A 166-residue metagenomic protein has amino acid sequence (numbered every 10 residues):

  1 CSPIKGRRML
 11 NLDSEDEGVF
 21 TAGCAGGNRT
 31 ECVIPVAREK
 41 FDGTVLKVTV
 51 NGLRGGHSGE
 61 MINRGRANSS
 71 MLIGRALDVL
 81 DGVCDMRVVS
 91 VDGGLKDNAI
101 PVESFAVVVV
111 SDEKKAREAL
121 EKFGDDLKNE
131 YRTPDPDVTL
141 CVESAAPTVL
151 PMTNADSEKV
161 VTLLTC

Functional and structural regions predicted by a protein language model:
C1-E39, G65, R87-V89: Acidic/histidine-rich catalytic neighborhood of metal-dependent amide-processing enzymes
S2-K5, A22-A25, R38-D42, S69 (+3 more regions): Solvent-exposed alpha-helices and their adjacent loops that cap or buttress functional pockets in soluble metabolic
T30, L46-V48, A106: Hydrophobic residues positioned within well-ordered beta-strands of beta-sheet architectures
E39-G43, I62-D92, S111-C166: Acidic-enriched catalytic cores of C-N bond-cleaving enzymes acting on peptides and small amides
F41-E60: Residues forming anionic-ligand binding surfaces in small-molecule and nucleic-acid pockets of primarily soluble enzymes
V50, V108-D112: Short beta-strand-to-loop capping motifs
G56-G59, V88, D92-E103: A structural signal for small-residue-enriched, beta-sheet-centric alpha/beta enzyme cores and oligomeric scaffold folds
D97-A106, P151-A155: Short glycine/threonine-rich loop-to-helix capping motif typified by GTGT followed within a few residues by an Asp-Pro
